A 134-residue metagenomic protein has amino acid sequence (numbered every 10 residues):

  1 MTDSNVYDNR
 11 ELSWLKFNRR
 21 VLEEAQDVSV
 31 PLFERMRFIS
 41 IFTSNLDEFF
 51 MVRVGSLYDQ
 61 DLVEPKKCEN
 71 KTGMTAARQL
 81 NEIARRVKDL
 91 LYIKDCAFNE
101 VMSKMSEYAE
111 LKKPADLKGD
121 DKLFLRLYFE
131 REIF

Functional and structural regions predicted by a protein language model:
M1-F134: N-terminal localization/anchoring segments of enzymes in phospholipid and broader phosphate metabolism
